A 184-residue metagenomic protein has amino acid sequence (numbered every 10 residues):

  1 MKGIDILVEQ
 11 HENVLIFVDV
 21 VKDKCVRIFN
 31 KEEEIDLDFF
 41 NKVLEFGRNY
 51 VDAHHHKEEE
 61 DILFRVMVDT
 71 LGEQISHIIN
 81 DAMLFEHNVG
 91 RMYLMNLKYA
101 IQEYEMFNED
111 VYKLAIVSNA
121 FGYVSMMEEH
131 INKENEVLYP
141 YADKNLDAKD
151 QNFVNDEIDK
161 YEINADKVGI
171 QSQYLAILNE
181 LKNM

Functional and structural regions predicted by a protein language model:
M1-A53, K57-M184: Small-residue-biased structural context
